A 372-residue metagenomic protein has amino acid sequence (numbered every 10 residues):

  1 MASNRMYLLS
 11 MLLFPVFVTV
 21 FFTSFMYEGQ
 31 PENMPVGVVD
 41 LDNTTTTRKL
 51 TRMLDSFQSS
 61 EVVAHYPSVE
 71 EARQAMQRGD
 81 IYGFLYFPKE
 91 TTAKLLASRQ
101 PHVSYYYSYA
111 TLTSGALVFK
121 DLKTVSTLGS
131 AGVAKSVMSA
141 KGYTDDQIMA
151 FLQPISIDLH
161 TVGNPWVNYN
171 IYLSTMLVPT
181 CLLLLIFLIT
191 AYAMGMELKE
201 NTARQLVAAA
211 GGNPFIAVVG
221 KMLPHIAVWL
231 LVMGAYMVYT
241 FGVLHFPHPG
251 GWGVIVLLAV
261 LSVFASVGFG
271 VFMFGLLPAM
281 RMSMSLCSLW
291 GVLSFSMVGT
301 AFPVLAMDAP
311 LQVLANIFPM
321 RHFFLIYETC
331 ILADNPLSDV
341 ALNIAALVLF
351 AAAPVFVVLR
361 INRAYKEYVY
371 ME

Functional and structural regions predicted by a protein language model:
M1-I171, A364, M371-E372: Extracytoplasmic/periplasmic domains immediately adjacent to an N-terminal transmembrane anchor in multi-pass membrane
F22, N43, A235-Y239, P247-E372: Membrane-spanning alpha-helical segments of multipass transporters and channels
T113-S130, G163-V178, E197-A209, W229-M237 (+2 more regions): Hydrophobic alpha-helical transmembrane segments
I171, A210-G211, F215-L223, G253 (+3 more regions): Alpha-helical membrane-protein architecture signal
S174-A193: Long, hydrophobic alpha-helical segments
P179-L182, G195, A227, L231 (+3 more regions): Residue-level hotspots within pore-lining transmembrane alpha-helices of multi-pass secondary transporters
F187-V218: Juxtamembrane interface at the cytosolic side of transmembrane helices
G212-Y239, I344, V348, A352: Selective transmembrane-helix segments that form parts of the transport pathway or gating/packing helices in multipass
